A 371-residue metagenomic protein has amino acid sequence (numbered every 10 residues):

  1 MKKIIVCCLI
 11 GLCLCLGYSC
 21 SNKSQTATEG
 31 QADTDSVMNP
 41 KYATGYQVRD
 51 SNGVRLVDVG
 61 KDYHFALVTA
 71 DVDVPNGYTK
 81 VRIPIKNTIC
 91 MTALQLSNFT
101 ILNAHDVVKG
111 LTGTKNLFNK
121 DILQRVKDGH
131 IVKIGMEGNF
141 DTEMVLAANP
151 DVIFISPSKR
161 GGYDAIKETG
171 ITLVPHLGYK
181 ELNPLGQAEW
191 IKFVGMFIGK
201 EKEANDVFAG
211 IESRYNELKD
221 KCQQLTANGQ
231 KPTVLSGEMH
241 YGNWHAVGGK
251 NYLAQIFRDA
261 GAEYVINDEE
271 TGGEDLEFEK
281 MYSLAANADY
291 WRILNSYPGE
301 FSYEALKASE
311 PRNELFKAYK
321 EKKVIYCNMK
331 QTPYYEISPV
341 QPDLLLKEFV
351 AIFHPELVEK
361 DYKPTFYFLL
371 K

Functional and structural regions predicted by a protein language model:
M1-I4: Positively charged n-region of N-terminal signal peptides that target proteins for export
C15-S19: C-terminal motif of bacterial Sec signal peptides marking the signal peptidase cleavage site
C20-L96, E203-L235, K320, P333 (+2 more regions): Bacterial Sec-exported substrate-binding components of ABC uptake systems
A66-L146, V152-F154, S158: A short, structured surface patch at a secondary-structure boundary
A104, T169-T172, A260, K320: Short, structured coil segments at secondary-structure junctions
H130, D141, A147, D151-N243 (+3 more regions): Extracytoplasmic substrate-binding proteins
S158-E168, N295-K307: A ligand-binding cleft/hinge motif common to bilobed small-molecule-binding domains
S213, L218-E304: Flexible, glycine-rich surface segments
